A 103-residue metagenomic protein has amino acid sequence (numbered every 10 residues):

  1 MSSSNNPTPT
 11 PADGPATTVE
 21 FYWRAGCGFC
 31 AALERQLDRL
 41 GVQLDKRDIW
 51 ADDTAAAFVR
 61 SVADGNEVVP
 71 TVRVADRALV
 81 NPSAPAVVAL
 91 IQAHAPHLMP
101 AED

Functional and structural regions predicted by a protein language model:
S2-P7, A101-D103: Secretory/periplasmic and organellar redox-cofactor proteins
S4-L40: Local sequence-structure signature of Cys/Sec-based thiol-disulfide redox active-site neighborhoods
F21, D45, P100-D103: Terminal leader/tail segments of proteins
G28-F29, D53-T54, A86: Short alpha-helical
A31-D38, R60, V88, Q92: Class I S-adenosyl-L-methionine
Q43-A56, N66: Thiol-based oxidoreductase modules, predominantly thioredoxin-like and allied folds used for disulfide exchange
A63-R73: Structural micro-motif
V74-E102: Non-catalytic, surface beta->alpha helical segment in thiol-disulfide oxidoreductase systems
